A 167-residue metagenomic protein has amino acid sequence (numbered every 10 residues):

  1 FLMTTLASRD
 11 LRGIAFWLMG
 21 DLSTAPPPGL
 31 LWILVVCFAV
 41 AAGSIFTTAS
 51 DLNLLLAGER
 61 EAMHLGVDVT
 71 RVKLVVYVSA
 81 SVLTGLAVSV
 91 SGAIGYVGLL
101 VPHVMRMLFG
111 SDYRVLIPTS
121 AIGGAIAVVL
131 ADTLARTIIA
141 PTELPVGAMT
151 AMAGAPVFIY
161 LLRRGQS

Functional and structural regions predicted by a protein language model:
F1-S167: Alpha-helical transmembrane segments in inner-membrane proteins
